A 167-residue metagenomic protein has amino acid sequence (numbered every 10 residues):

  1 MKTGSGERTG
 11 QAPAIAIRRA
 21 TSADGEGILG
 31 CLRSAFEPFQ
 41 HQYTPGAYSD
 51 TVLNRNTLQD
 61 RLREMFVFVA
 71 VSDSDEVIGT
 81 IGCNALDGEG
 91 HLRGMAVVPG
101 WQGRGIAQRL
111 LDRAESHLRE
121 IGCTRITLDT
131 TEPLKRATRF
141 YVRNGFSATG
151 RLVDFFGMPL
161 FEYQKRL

Functional and structural regions predicted by a protein language model:
K2-G4, G10, R19-G25, L29-G100 (+4 more regions): Acetyl-CoA-dependent GNAT
A14-A16: Extreme N-terminal starter segment of soluble prokaryotic enzymes
Q59, G88, T124-L167: C-terminal "cap" of GNAT-fold acetyltransferases
V98-R104, E132-P133: Active-site acidic-Proline motif in GNAT/NAT acetyltransferases
R104, E120-T124: Short coil/turn segments at alpha/beta junctions that flank glycine-rich nucleotide-binding fingerprints
